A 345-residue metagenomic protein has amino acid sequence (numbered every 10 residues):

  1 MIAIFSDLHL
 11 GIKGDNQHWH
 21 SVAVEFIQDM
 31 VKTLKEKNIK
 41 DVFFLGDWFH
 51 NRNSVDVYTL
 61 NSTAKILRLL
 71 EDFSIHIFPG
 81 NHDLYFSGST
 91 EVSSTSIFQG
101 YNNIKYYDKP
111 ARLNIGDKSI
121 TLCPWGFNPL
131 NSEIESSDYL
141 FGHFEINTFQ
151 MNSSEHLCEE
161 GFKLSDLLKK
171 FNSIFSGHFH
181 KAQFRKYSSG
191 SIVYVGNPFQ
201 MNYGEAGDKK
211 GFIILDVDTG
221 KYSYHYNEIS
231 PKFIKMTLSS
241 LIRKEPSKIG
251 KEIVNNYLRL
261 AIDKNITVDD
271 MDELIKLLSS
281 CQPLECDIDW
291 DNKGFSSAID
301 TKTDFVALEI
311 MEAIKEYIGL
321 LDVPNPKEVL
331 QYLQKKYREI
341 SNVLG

Functional and structural regions predicted by a protein language model:
M1-A3: Extreme N-terminal starter segment of soluble prokaryotic enzymes
D7, V42, D47, T63 (+7 more regions): Divalent metal-coordination and catalytic microenvironments
L8, I12-R112, L167, F171: Core catalytic region of metal-dependent phosphoesterases/phosphodiesterases, especially metallo-beta-lactamase-like
H9-K13, H50-N53, P79-S89, L113-N114 (+4 more regions): Active-site environment of divalent metal-dependent phosphoester hydrolases
E36, V217-G345: Accessory, non-catalytic peripheral segments of nucleic-acid enzymes
T63, D83-D166, V195: Conserved catalytic scaffold of divalent metal-dependent phosphoesterases
R68-D72, I134-S136, S165-K170, Y187 (+1 more regions): Short, conserved loop/helix-junction motifs that constitute active-site signature segments in enzyme catalytic cores
S154-Y222: Conserved beta-sheet core of the metallophosphoesterase superfamily
